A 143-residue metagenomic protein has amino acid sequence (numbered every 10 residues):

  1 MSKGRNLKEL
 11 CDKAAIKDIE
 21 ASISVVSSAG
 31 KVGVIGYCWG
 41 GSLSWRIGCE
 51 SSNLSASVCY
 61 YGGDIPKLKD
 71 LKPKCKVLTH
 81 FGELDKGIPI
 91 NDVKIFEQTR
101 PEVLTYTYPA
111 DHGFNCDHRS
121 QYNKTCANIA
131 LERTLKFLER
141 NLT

Functional and structural regions predicted by a protein language model:
M1-T143: N-terminal cap/leader regions of alpha/beta-hydrolase-fold enzymes, predominantly small-molecule hydrolases
